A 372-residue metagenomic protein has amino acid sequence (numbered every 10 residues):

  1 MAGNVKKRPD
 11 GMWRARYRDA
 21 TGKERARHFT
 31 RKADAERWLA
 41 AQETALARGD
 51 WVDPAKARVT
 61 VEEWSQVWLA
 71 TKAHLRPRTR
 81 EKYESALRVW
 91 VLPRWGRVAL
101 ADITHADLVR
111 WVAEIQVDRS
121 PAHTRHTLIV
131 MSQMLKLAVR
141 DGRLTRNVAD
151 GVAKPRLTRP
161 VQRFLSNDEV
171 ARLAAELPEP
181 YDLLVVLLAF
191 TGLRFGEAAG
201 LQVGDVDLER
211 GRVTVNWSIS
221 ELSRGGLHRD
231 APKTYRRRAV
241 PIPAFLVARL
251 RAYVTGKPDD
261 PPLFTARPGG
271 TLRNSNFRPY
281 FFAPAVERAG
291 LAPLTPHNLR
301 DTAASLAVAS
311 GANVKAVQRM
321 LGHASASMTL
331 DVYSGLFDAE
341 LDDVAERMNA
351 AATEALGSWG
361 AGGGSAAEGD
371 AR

Functional and structural regions predicted by a protein language model:
M1, A175, R210, I219-L246 (+7 more regions): C-terminal secondary-structure termini that scaffold catalytic or DNA-interacting sites
A2-R58, K233: Short, surface-exposed polybasic/aromatic micro-patch for ligand or macromolecular engagement
G11, P121-I129, R140-L201, E209 (+6 more regions): Basic, Lys/Arg- and aromatic-enriched nucleic-acid-binding interface segment
A15, L108, M131, L135 (+6 more regions): Short, basic/aromatic-rich helical patch in the C-terminal catalytic core of site-specific tyrosine
D19, E24-T30, A57-E62, V67-V148 (+3 more regions): N-terminal core-binding DNA-recognition domain of tyrosine site-specific recombinases/integrases
K32, R156, F164, I219 (+1 more regions): Catalytic-site neighborhood detector that most strongly recognizes the C-terminal catalytic loop/helix of tyrosine
D53-T60, A101, R146, L157 (+5 more regions): Major-groove DNA-contacting interfaces characterized by cationic-aromatic clusters
D118-P121, R172-D182, T191, V240 (+4 more regions): Short, basic (Lys/Arg/His-rich) helix/loop patches that form interaction surfaces in the mid-to-C-terminal regions
